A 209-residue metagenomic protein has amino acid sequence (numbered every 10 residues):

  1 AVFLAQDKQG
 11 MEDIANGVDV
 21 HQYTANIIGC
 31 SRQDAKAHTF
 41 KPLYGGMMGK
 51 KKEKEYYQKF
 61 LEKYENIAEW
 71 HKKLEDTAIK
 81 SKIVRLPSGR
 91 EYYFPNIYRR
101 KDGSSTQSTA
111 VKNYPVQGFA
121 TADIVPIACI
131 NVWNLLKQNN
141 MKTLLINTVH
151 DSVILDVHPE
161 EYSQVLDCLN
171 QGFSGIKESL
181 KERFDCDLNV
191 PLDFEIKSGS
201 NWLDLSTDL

Functional and structural regions predicted by a protein language model:
A1-L209: Conserved catalytic core of nucleotide polymerization and phosphodiester-bond processing enzymes
